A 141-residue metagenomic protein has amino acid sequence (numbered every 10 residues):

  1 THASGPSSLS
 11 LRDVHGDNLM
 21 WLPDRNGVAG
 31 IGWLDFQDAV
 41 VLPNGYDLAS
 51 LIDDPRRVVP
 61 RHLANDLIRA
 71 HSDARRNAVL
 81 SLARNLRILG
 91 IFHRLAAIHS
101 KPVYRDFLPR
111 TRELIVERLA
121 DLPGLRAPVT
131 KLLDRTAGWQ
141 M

Functional and structural regions predicted by a protein language model:
T1-Y46, V58: Active-site acidic catalytic loop and adjacent metal/ATP-binding pocket of ATP-dependent phosphoryl transfer enzymes
L9, H62-D66, V103, A127: Alpha-helix N-cap and coil->helix boundary residues
N18-L19, D73, A137-M141: Short, solvent-exposed polar/charged micro-motifs at secondary-structure junctions
V41-D73, L82-S100, R110-R118: Active-site activation/catalytic loop segments of kinase-like enzymes and analogous catalytic loops in related
P102, F107-M141: Regulatory N- and C-terminal appendages and interdomain linkers associated with kinase/kinase-like NTP transferase
